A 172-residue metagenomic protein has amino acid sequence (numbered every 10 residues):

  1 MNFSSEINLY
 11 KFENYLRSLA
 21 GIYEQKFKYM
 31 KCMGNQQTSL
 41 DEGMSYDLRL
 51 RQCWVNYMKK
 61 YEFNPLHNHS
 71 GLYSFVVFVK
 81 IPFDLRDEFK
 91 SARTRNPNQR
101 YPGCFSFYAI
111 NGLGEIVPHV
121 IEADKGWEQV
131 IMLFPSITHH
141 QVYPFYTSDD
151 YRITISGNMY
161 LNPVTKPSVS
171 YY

Functional and structural regions predicted by a protein language model:
M1-Y46, Q52-N64, Y101: Non-heme Fe(II)/2-oxoglutarate
F3-S5, S70, I155: Intrinsic structural disorder/low-complexity segments
R51-L133, Y143, D150, V169: Catalytic core of non-heme Fe(II) oxygenases with the double-stranded beta-helix
S74-V77, D149-T165: A short hydrophobic beta-strand segment most commonly corresponding to one strand of the jelly-roll/cupin
T138-Q141: Short, charged beta-turn/beta-strand-edge "cap" motif at the junction between a beta-strand and an adjacent loop
V164-Y172: A short, highly charged, low-complexity intrinsically disordered segment
